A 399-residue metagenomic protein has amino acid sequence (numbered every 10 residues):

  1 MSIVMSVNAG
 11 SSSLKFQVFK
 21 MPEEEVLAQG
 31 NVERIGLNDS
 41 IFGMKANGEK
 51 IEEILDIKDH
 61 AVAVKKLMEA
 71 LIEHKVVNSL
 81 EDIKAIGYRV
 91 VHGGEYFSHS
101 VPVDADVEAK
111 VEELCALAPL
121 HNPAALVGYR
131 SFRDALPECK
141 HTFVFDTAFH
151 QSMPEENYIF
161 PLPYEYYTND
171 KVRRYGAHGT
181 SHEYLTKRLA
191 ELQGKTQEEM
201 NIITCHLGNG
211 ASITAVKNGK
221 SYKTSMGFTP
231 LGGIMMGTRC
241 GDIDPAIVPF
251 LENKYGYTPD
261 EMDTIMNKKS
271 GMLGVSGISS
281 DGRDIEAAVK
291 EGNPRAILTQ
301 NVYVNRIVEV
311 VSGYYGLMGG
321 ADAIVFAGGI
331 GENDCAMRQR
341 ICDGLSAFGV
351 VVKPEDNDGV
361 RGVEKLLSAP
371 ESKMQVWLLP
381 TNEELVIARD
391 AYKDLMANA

Functional and structural regions predicted by a protein language model:
M1-G94: N-terminal glycine/serine-rich phosphate-binding loop of ATP-dependent small-molecule kinases, especially carbohydrate
A70-I83, L189-T196, V311-D322: Phosphate/pyrophosphate-binding loops at sites that engage ATP/ADP/AMP, CoA/4′-phosphopantetheine, polyphosphate
L71-H121, T142, A148-N157: Short beta-strand-loop/turn "lid" adjacent to the catalytic site in phosphate-handling enzymes
Y88, P119-N122, K140-F145, Q151 (+4 more regions): General beta-strand structural signal in soluble alpha/beta enzymes
F149-K254: Glycine-rich phosphate-binding loop of actin/hexokinase-like ATP-binding domains
T264, G271-V275, G282-M318: Adenine-nucleotide phosphate-binding core of ATP-dependent small-molecule kinases
D322-L345: Glycine-rich phosphate-binding loops at beta-strand->alpha-helix junctions
K353-A399: Glycine-rich phosphate-binding/hydrolytic loop that grips phosphoryl groups
